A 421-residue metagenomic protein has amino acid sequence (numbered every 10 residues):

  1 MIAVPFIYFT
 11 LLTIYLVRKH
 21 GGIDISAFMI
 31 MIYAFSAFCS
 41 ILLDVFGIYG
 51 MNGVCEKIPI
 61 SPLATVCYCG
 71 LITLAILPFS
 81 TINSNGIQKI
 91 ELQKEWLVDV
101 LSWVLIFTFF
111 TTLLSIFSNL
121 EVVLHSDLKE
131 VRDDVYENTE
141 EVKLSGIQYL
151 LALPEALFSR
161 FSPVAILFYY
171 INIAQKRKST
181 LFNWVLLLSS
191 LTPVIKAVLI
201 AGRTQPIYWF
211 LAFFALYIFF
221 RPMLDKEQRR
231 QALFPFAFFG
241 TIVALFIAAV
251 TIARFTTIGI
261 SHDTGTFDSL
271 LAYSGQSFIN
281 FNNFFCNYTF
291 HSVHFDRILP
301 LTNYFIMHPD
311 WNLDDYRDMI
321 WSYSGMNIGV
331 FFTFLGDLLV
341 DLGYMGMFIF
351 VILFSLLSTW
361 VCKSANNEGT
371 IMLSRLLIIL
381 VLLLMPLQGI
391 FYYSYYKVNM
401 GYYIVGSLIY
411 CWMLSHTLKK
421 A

Functional and structural regions predicted by a protein language model:
M1-E95, N183-P193, W209-I252, T256 (+1 more regions): N-terminal "leader" segments that precede or initiate the main folded domain
I2-T10, V100-S115, P154-A165, I328 (+1 more regions): Hydrophobic alpha-helical transmembrane segments
L12-H20, Y170-Q175, T192-I200, L338-V340 (+2 more regions): Hydrophobic alpha-helical transmembrane segments
K19-A27, Y169-W184, K363-R375: Membrane-interface helix-loop-helix junctions at transmembrane boundaries of multi-pass membrane enzymes, predominantly
G21-F38, T111-L124, Q205, N303-W311: Alpha-helical transmembrane segments of integral membrane proteins, especially early/N-terminal helices
T81-L224, Q228, L245-T256: Membrane-embedded catalytic interface detector for glycan/lipid assembly enzymes
V131-L151, I242-T359: Small-residue-enriched transmembrane helix-hairpin modules in multi-pass membrane proteins
N327-A421: Hydrophobic alpha-helical segments
